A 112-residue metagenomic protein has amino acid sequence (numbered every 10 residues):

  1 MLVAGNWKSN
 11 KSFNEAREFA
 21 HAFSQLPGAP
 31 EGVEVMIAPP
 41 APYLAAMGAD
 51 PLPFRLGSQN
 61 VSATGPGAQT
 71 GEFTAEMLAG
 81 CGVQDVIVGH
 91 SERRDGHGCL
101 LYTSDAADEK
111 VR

Functional and structural regions predicted by a protein language model:
M1-F73: Conserved N-terminal beta1-alpha1 strand-loop-helix module at the mouth
E15, E92, E109: Acidic-residue sensor for enzyme active/binding pockets
I37-A38, V88, R112: Short beta-strand segments at enzyme active-site cores
S58-L101: Glycine/small-residue-rich loop that forms an oxyanion/phosphate-binding "nest" at active or ligand-binding sites
Y102-R112: Single conserved hydrophobic/aromatic residue that forms the stacking wall/gate of nucleotide- or nucleobase-binding
